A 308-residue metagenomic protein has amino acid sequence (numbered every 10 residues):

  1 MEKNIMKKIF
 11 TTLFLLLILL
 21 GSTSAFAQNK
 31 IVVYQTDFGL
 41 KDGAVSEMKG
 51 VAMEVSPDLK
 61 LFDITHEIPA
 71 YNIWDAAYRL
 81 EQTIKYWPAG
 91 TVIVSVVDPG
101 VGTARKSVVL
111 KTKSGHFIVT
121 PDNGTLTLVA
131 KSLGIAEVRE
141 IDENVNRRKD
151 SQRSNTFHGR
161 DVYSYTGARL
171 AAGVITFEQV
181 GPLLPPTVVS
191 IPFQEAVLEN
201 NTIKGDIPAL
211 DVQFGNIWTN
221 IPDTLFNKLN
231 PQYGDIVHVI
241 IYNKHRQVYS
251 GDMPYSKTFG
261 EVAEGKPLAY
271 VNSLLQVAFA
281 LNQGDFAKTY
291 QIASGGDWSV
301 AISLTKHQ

Functional and structural regions predicted by a protein language model:
E2-L13: Bacterial N-terminal signal peptides that target proteins for export
T12-S22: Bacterial N-terminal signal peptides
T23-A27: Sec/Tat signal peptide C-region and signal peptidase I cleavage site
K30-I31, G43, E54-L61, Y71-Y78 (+2 more regions): Active-site histidine-anchored catalytic micro-motif
V33-L40, V45-S46: N-terminal signal-anchor module of multipass membrane proteins
D37, T166, N282: A residue-level signal for conserved active-site and pocket-lining positions in enzyme catalytic cores
S151-Y233: Anionic-ligand-binding alpha/beta catalytic cores of soluble enzymes and soluble regulatory domains that recognize
I217-Q291: A conserved acidic, glycine/proline-rich C-terminal tail/linker
